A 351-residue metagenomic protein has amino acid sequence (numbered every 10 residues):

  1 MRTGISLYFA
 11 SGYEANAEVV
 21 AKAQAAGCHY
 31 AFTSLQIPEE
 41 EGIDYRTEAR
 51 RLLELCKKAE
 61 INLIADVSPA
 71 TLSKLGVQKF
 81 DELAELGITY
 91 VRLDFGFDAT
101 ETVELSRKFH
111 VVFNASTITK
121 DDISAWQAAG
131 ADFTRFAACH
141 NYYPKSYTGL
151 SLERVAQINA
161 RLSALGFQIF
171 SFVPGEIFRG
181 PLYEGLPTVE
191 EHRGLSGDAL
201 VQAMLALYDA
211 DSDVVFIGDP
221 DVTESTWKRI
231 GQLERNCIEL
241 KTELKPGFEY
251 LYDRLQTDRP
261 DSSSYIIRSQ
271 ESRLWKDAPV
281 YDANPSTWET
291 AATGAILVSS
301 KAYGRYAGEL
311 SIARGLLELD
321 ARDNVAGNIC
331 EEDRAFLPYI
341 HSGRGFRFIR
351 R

Functional and structural regions predicted by a protein language model:
M1-L7, C56, G175-G185: N-terminal small/glycine-rich loop or linker at the start of catalytic domains across soluble metabolic enzymes
T3-R135: Active-site beta->alpha loop and helix N-cap motifs at the rims of alpha/beta catalytic domains
S6, C139, A313: Residues in well-ordered beta-strands of folded domains
Y8-F9, Q24-G27, G76-G87, S106-T119 (+4 more regions): Short secondary-structure transition/capping segments
A65-E82, D98-V103, D132, L150-Q157 (+2 more regions): Electropositive, surface-exposed helix/loop patches at the edges of structured domains that serve as adaptable
S116-P246: Catalytic alpha/beta core domains of metabolic enzymes, predominantly
K245-R351: C-terminal functional modules
